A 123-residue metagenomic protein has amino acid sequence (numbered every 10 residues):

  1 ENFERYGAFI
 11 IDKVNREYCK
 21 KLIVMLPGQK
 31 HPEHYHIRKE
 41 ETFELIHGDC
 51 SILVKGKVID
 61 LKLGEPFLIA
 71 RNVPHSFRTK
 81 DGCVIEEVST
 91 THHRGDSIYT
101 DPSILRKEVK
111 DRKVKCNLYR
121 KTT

Functional and structural regions predicted by a protein language model:
E1-E33, K39: A short glycine-rich, His/Asp/Glu-containing loop-to-beta-strand
K20, P32, I52-V54, E87: Short hydrophobic/aromatic-rich beta-strand segments that constitute the beta-sheet cores of beta-sandwich/beta-barrel
L26-P27, I37-S51, K55-G56: Glycine- and acidic-residue-biased ligand/ion/polar-headgroup-sensing regions
L26-Q29, L63-P66, A70-N72, K80-G82: Tight coil/turn sites that cap or link beta-strands
Y35-I37, T79-D81: Short glycine/proline-enriched turns and hinge-like loops at secondary-structure junctions
T42, K55-P74: Short acidic-glycine-tyrosine-enriched beta hairpin
D49-S51, P74, G82-V84: Structural motif
K80-T123: Double-stranded beta-helix
